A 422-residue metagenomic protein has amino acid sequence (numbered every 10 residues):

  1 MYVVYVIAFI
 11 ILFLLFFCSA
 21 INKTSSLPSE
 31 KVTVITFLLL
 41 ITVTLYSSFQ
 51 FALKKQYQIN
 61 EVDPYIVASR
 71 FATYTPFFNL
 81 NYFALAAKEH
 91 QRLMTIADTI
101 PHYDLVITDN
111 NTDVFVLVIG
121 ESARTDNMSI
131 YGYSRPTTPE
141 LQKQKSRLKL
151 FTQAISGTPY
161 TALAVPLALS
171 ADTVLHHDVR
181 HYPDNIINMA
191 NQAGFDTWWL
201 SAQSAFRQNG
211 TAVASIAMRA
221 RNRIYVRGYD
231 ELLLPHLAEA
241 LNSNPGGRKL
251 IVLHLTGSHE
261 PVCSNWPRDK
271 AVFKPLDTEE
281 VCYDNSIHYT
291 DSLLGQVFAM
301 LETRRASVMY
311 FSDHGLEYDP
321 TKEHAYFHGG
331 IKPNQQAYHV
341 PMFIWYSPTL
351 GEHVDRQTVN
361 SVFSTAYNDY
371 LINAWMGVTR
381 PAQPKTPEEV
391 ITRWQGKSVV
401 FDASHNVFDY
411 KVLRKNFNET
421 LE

Functional and structural regions predicted by a protein language model:
M1-S69: Transmembrane and membrane-interface helices of multi-pass, inner-membrane envelope-modifying transferases
F9, Y46-A271, H339, T365 (+2 more regions): Active-site-proximal alpha/beta segments of enzymes that process anionic O-linked groups
V116-L117, Y289-F327, D369-N373: Metal-dependent active-site segment of extracytoplasmic phospho-/sulfohydrolases and closely related
M128, E140-L141, K145, L253 (+4 more regions): Proline/Glycine/Serine-rich low-complexity intrinsically disordered segments that serve as flexible stalks/linkers
G132-P136, F311-L350, V400: Histidine-centered active-site microenvironments of extracellular/periplasmic hydrolases and transferases
H177-P183, L276-T290, G330-Y338, L350-I372 (+1 more regions): A short beta-strand-to-alpha-helix junction
M189-G194, Q296-R305, W345: A structural motif corresponding to the C-terminal end of an alpha-helix and its immediate exit/capping segment
E317-T321, G377-E422: C-terminal cap/loop subdomain of S1 sulfatases and analogous C-terminal strand-loop tails that border
